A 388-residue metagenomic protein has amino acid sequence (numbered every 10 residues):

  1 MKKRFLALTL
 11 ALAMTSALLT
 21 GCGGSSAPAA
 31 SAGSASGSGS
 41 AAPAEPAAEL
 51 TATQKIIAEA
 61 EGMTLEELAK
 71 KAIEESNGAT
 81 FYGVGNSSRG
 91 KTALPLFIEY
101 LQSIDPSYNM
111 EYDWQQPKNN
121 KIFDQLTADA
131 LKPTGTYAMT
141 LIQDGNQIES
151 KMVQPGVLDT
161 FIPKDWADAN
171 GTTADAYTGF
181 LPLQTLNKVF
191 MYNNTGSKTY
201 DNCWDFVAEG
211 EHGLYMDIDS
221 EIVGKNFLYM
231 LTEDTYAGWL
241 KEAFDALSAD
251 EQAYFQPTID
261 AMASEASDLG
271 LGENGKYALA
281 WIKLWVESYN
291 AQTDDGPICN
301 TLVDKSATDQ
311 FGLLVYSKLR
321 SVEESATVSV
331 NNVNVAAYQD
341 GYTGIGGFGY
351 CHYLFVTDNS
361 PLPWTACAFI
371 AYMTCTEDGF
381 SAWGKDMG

Functional and structural regions predicted by a protein language model:
M1-N77: Short, low-complexity disordered leader/linker segments with a strong preference for bacterial N-terminal type II
E45-P46, G62-E74, S87-N109, F190 (+1 more regions): Short, polar/charged alpha-helical segment
T64-E67, A72, A174-A176, Y338-T343 (+1 more regions): Alpha-helical scaffolding within the catalytic cores of extracellular/periplasmic polymer-degrading hydrolases
K71, E75, Y100-I104, Q125 (+9 more regions): Structured segments of extracytoplasmic/periplasmic soluble domains in secreted or envelope-associated proteins
E75, K132-Y137, K151-V153, L181-T185 (+6 more regions): Extracellular/periplasmic catalytic domains that process cell-envelope and extracellular macromolecules
A79-I98, E111-Q125, G135-P297: Extracytoplasmic ligand-binding site segments that recognize negatively charged/polar headgroups
K276-L279, E287-D358: Extracytoplasmic/periplasmic substrate-binding proteins
F348, H352-G388: Mature extracytoplasmic/periplasmic domains
